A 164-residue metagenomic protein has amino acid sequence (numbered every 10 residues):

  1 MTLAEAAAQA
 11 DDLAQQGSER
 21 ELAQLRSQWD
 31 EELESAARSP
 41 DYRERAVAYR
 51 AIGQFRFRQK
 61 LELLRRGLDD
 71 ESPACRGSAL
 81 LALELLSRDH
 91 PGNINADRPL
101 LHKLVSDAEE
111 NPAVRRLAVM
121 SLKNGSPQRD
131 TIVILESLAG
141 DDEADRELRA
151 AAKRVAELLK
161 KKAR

Functional and structural regions predicted by a protein language model:
M1-L25, R43-F57, R66, G77-G92 (+2 more regions): Structural detector for internal amphipathic alpha-helices that build alpha-solenoid repeat scaffolds
T2-A7, G17-R20, E32-A37, S72-A74 (+1 more regions): Short hydrophobic/aromatic-rich motifs at helix boundaries and adjacent loops
A23-A36, F57-D69, D89-S106, Q128-G140 (+1 more regions): Amphipathic alpha-helical scaffolding segments comprising HEAT/armadillo-like alpha-solenoid repeats
P40-D41, E71-S72, E109-N111, E143-D145: Short inter-helical turns and helix N-cap capping residues of alpha-solenoid HEAT/ARM repeat scaffolds
S137-G140, D145, R154-V155: Acidic, small-residue rich beta-repeat scaffolds with periodic aromatic anchors
